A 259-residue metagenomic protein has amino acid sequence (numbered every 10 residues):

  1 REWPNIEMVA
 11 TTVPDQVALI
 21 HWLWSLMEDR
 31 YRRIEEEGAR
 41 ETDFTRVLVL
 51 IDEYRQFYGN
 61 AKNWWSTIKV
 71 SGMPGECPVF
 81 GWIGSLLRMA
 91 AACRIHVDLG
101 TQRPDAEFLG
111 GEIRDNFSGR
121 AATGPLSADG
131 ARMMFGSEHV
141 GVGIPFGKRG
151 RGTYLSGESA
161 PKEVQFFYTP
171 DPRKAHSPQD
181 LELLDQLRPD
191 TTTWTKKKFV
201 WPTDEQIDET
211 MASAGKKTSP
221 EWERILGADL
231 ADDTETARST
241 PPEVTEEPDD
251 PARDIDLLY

Functional and structural regions predicted by a protein language model:
R1-E36, T45-L48, R55-D129, G143 (+1 more regions): P-loop NTPase catalytic phosphate-binding loop
E41-D43: Short, flexible hinge/linker loops that cap or flank conserved catalytic cores
R46, G75, H176-Q179, D250: Non-membrane alpha-helical secondary structure
C93, L99-A212, K217, D229 (+1 more regions): Conserved ATP-driven motor cores of ASCE-family P-loop NTPases powering translocation/secretion/packaging/pilus
A212-S213, K217-Y259: Terminal-proximal interaction/regulatory segments of ATP-powered molecular machines
